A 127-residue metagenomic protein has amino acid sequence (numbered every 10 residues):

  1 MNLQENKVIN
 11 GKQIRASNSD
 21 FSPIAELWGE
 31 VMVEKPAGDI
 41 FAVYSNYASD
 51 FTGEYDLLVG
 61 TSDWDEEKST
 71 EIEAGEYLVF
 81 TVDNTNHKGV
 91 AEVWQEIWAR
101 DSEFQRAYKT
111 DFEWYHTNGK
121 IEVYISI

Functional and structural regions predicted by a protein language model:
M1-I127: A solvent-exposed interaction/effector surface
